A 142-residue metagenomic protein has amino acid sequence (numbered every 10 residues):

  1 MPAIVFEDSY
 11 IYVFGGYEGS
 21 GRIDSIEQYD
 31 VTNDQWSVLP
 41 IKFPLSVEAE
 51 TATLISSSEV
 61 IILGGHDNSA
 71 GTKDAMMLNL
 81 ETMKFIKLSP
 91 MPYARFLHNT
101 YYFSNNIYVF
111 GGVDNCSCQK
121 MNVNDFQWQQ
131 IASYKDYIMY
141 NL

Functional and structural regions predicted by a protein language model:
M1-L142: Kelch-like beta-propeller repeat domains
